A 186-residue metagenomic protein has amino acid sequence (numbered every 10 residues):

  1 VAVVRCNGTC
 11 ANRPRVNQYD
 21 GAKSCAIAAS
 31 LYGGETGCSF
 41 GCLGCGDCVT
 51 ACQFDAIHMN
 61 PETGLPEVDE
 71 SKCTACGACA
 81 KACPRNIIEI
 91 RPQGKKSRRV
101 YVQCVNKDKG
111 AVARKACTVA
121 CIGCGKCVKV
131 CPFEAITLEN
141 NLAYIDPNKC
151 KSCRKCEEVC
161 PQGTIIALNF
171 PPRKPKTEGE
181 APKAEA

Functional and structural regions predicted by a protein language model:
V1-C124, V128-V130, V159, G163-A186: Ferredoxin-type iron-sulfur electron-transfer modules and their immediate structural context
K126, P132-Y144: Strongly charged, low-complexity linkers/loops
